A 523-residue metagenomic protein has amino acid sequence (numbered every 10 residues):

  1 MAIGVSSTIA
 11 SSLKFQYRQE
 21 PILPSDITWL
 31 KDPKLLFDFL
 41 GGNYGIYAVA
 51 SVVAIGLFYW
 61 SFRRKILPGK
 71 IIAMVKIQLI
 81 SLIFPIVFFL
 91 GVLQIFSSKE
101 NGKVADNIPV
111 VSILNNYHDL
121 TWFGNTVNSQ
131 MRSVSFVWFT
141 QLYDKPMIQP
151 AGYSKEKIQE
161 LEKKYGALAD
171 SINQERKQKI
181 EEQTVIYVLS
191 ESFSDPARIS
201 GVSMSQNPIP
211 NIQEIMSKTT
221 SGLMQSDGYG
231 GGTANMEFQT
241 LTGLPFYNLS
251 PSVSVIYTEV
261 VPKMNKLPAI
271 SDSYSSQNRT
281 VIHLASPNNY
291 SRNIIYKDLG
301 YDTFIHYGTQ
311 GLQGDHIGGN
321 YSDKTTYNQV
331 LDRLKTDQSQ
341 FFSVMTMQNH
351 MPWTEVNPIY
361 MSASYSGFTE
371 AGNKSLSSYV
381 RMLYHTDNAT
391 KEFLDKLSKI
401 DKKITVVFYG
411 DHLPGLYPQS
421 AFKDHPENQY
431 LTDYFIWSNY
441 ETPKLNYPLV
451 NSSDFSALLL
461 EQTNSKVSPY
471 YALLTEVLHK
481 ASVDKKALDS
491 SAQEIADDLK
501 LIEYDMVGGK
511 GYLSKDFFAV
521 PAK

Functional and structural regions predicted by a protein language model:
M1-N125: Transmembrane and membrane-interface helices of multi-pass, inner-membrane envelope-modifying transferases
L13, F37-Y47, R63, P68 (+6 more regions): Short secondary-structure junctions and interdomain/linker hinges
P24-I27, M131-V134, D227-G231: Membrane-interface micro-motifs in multi-pass membrane enzymes
I27-L30, S135-F136, K155-I158, I209 (+2 more regions): Alpha-helix initiation and N-capping motif
P33, V110, W138-L142, L161 (+5 more regions): Generic structural signal of hydrophobic/aromatic residues within well-ordered alpha-helices of folded domains
I95-E182: Membrane-interface segments at or immediately adjacent to transmembrane helices that form the boundary between
A169-E181, S190, D195-K523: Solvent-exposed soluble domains appended to multi-pass membrane proteins
Y187: Active-site alpha-helix of zinc metalloproteases
